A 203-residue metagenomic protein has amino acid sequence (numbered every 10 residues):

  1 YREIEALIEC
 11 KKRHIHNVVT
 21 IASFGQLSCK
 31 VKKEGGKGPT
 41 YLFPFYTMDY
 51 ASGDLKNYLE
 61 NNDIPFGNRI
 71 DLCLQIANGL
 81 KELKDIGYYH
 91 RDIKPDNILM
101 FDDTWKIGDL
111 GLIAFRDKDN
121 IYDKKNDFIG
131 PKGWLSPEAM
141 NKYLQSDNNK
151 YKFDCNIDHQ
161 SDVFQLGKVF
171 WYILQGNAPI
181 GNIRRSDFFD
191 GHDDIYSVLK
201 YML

Functional and structural regions predicted by a protein language model:
E5-H16: Structural motif at the C-terminus of the N-lobe alphaC helix and the adjacent alphaC-beta4 loop of the Hanks-type
T20-L42: Short beta-strand micro-motifs within the conserved protein kinase catalytic domain, predominantly in the N-lobe
G38-D54: Conserved short submotifs of the Hanks-type protein kinase catalytic core that shape the nucleotide-binding pocket
L55-I64: AlphaC helix of the protein kinase catalytic domain
L72-C73: Activation segment signature within eukaryotic-like protein kinase domains
K84-M100: Catalytic-loop of the protein kinase fold
F101-W134: Activation segment/activation loop of eukaryotic-type protein kinase catalytic domains
